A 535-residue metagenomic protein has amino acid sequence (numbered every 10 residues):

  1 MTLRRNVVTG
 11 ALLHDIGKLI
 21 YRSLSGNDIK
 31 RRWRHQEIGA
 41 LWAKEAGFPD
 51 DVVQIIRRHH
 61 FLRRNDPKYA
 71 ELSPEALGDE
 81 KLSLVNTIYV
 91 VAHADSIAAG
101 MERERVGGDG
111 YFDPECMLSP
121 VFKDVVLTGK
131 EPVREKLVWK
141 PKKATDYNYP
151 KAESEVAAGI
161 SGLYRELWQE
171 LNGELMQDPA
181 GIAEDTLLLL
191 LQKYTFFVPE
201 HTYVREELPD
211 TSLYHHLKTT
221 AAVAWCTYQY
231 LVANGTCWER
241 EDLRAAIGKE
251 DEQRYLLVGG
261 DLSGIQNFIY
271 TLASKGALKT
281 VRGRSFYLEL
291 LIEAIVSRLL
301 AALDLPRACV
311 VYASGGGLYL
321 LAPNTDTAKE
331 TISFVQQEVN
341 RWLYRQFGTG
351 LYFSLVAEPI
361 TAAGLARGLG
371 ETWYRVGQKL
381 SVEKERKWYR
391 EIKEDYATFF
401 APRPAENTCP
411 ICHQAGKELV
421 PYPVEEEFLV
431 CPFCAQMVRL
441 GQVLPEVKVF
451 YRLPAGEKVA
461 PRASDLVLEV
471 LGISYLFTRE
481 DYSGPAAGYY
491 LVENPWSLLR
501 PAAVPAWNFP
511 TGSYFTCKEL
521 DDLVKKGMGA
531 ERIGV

Functional and structural regions predicted by a protein language model:
M1-K142, V198-V204, E250, Y270-V281: Divalent metal-dependent catalytic cores for phosphoryl transfer on phosphate-bearing substrates
G10, L257-G259: Structural motif
N27-I29, G317-L320: Conserved short loop/turn motifs at secondary-structure junctions
H59, S314-Y319: Short acidic-rich active-site patches of cyclic nucleotide enzymes
A92, R103-L257, G264-A313, L321-V535: Bergerat-fold GHKL/Histidine-kinase-like ATPase
